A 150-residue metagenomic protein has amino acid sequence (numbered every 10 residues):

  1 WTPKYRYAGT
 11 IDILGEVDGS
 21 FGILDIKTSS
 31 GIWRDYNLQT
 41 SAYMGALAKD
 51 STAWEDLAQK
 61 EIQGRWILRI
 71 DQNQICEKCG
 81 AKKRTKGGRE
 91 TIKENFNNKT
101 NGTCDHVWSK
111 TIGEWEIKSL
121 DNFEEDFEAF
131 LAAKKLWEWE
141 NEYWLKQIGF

Functional and structural regions predicted by a protein language model:
W1-L131: Nucleic-acid nuclease catalytic cores
E128-F150: Charged phosphate-binding loop/patch that engages nucleotide di/tri-phosphates or the phosphate backbone of nucleic
